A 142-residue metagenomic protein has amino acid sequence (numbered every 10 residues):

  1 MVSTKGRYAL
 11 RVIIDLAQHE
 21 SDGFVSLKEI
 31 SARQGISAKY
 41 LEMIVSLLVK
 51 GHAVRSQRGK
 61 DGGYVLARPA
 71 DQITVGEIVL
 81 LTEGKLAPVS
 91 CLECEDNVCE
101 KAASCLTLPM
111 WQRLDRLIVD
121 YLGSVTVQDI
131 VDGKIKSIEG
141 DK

Functional and structural regions predicted by a protein language model:
A9-S21: Short amphipathic alpha-helical interface segments
V25-Q34: A short alpha-helical element within helix-turn-helix/winged-helix DNA-binding domains across DNA-binding proteins
A32, V49-K50: Alpha-helical residues within the helix-turn-helix
K39: Key DNA-contact positions within bacterial/archaeal DNA-binding proteins
H52-L66: Beta-hairpin "wing" of winged helix-turn-helix
A70-E95, T107-L108, R113-L114: Conserved segment of winged-helix/HTH DNA-binding domains
E93-K142: C-terminal regulatory/oligomerization modules of transcriptional regulators
